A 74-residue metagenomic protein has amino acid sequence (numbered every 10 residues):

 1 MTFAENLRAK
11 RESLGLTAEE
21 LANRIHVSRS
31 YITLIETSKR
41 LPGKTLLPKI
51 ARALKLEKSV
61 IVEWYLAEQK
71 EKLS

Functional and structural regions predicted by a protein language model:
M1, E12-S13, L41: Short amphipathic helical patch at the helix-1/turn junction of helix-turn-helix
E5-R24, K49: Short basic helix-loop element that most often maps to the first helix and adjoining turn of HTH DNA-binding modules
L7, L21-A22, I32-I35, I61: Conserved hydrophobic/aromatic packing and binding residues within compact polymer-binding modules
H26, T45-I61: DNA major-groove recognition helix of helix-turn-helix/homeodomain DNA-binding modules
H26-L41: Recognition helix of helix-turn-helix/homeodomain-like DNA-binding domains that insert into the DNA major groove
R52, V60-S74: Short, charged recognition helix plus adjacent turn of helix-turn-helix-like nucleic-acid-binding domains
